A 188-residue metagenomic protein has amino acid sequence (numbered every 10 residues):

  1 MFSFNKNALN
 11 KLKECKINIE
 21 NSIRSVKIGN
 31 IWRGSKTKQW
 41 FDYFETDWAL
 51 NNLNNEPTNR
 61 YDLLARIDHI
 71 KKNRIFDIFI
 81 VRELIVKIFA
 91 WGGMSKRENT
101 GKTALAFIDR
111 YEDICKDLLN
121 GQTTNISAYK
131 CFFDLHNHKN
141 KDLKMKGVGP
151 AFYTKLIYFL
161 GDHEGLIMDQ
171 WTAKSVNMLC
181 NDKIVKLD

Functional and structural regions predicted by a protein language model:
M1-L143, D162-D188: An N-terminal alpha-helical hairpin/helix-loop-helix interaction module that forms a charged, gly/pro-flexible surface
Y153-F159: Short hydrophobic alpha-helical segments that form membrane-spanning helices or hydrophobic packing faces of helical
